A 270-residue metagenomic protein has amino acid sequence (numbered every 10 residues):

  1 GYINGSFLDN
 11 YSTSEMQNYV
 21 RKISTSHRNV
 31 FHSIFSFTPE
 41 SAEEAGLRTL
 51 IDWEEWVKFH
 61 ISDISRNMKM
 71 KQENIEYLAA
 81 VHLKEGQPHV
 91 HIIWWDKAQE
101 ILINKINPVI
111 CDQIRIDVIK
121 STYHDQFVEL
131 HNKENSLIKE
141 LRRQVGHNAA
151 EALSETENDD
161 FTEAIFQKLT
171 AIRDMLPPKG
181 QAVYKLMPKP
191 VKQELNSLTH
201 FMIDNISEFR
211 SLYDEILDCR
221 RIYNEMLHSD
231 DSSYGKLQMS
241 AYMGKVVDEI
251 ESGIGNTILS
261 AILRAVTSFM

Functional and structural regions predicted by a protein language model:
G1-M270: N-terminal nicking endonuclease/strand-transfer module with a His-rich metal-binding environment and a catalytic Tyr
